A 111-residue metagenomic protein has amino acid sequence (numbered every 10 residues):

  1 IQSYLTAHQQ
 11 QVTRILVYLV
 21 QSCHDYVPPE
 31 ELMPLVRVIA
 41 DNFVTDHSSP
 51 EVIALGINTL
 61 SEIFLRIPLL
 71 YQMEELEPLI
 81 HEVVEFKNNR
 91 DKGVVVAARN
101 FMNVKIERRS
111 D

Functional and structural regions predicted by a protein language model:
Q2-S3, R14-Y18, P29-I39, L70-E82 (+1 more regions): Short sequence/structural elements of tandem HEAT/ARM alpha-solenoid repeats
S3-T13, Y26-E30, V44-V52, R66-L70 (+2 more regions): Short coil/turn segments at helix-helix junctions and helix-capping linkers within large alpha-helical proteins
I15-L19, M33-I39, E51-T59, V95-A97: Hydrophobic transmembrane alpha-helix bundles
L19-P28, N42-F43, L55-R66, F101-R108: Hydrophobic residues within the alpha-helices of tandem HEAT/HEAT-like
I57-S61, L70-D111: Eukaryotic acidic, Ser/Thr-rich intrinsically disordered low-complexity regions
